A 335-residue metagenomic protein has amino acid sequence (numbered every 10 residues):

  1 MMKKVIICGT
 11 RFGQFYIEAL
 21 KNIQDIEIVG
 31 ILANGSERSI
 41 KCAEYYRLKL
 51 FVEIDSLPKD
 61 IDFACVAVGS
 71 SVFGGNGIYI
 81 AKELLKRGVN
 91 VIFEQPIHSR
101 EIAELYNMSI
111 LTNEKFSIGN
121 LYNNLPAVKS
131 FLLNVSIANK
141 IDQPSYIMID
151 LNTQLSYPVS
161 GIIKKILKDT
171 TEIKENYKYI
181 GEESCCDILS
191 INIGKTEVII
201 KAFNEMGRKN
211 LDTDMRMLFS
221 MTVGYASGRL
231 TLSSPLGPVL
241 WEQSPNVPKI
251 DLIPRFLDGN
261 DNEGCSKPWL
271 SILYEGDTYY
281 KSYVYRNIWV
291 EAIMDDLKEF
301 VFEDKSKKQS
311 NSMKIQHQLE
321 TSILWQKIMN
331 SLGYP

Functional and structural regions predicted by a protein language model:
M1-Y46: N-terminal Rossmann-like dinucleotide-binding module
I6-C8, L32, A67, G119 (+1 more regions): Short hydrophobic segments within beta-strands
Y16, Y46, L50-M108: Beta-loop-alpha module in the N-terminal Rossmann-like domain of NAD(P)-dependent dehydrogenases, especially those
A43, F63-V68, V284-P335: C-terminal helix-rich "cap/oligomerization" subdomain common to oxidoreductases
V52, F93, I118-N120, Y177: Short loop/edge segments at beta-strand edges and connector loops that shape dinucleotide/nucleotide cofactor-binding
G69-S71, L121-Y122, E205-M206: Short glycine-rich anion-binding loops that position phosphate/pyrophosphate groups of nucleotides and phosphorylated
H98-K164: A contiguous active-site-proximal alpha/beta segment in oxidoreductase catalytic domains
Y157-W269, S282-R286, A292, L297-D304 (+1 more regions): Contiguous beta-strand/loop segments that form the cofactor/metal-binding neighborhood of enzyme cores
